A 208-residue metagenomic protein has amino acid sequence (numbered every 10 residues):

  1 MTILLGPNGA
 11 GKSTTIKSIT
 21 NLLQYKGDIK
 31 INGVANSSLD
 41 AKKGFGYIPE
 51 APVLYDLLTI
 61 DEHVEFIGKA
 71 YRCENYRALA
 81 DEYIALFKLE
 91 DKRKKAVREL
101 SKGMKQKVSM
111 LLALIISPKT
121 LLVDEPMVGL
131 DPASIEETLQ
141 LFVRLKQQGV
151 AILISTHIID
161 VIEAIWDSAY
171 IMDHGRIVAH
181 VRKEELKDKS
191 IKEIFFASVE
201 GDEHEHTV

Functional and structural regions predicted by a protein language model:
G27-A41: Conserved ABC transporter NBD signature motif
E65, K69-K92: Conserved ABC ATPase "signature" region
A96-L100: Conserved ABC ATPase signature
L121-E125: Catalytic Walker B motif of ABC-type/P-loop ATPase nucleotide-binding domains
P132-S134: Helix N-cap at the start of a conserved alpha-helix in ABC-type nucleotide-binding domains
T156-H157: H-loop/switch region of ABC-family ATPase nucleotide-binding domains
